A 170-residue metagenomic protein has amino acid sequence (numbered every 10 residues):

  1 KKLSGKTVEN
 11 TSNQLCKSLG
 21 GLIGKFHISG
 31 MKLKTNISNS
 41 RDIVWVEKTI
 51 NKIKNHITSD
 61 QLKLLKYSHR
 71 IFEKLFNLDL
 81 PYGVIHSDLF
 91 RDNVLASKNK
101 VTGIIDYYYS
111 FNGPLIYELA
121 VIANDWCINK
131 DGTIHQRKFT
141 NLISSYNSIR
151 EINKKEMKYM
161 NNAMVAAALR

Functional and structural regions predicted by a protein language model:
K1-K34: ATP-binding pocket architecture of kinase catalytic cores
K1-N10, K48-N55, A166-R170: A glycine-centered beta->alpha junction motif in the catalytic cores of kinase/phosphotransferase enzymes
T35, E47-S87, S97: An alpha-helical support segment within catalytic cores of ATP-dependent transferases
V84, T102, P114: Hydrophobic "anchor" residues on beta-strands that sit immediately upstream of conserved functional sites
D92-V94: Hydrophobic residue at the +6 position relative to the catalytic HRD Asp in the kinase catalytic loop
I105-S110: Activation of the activation-loop gatekeeper triad in protein kinase-fold domains
I116-E151, A166-R170: Active-site activation/catalytic loop segments of kinase-like enzymes and analogous catalytic loops in related
I152-M164: All-alpha amphipathic helical-bundle segments outside canonical DNA-binding/catalytic cores that form hydrophobic
